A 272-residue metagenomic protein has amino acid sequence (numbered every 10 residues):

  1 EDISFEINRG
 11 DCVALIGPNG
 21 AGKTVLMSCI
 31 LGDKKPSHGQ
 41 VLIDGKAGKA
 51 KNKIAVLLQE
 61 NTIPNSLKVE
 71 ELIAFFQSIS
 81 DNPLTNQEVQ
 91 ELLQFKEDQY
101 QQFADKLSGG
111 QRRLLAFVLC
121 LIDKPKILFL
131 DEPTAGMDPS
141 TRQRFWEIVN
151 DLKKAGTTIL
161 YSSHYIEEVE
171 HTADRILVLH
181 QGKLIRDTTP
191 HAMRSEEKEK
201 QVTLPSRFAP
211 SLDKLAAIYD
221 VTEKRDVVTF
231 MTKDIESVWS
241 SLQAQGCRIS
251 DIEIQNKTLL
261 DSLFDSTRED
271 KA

Functional and structural regions predicted by a protein language model:
I16-P18: The feature captures the beta-strand-to-loop junction immediately N-terminal to the Walker
L31: Helix-to-loop junction immediately C-terminal to a conserved catalytic motif
H38-N52: Conserved ABC transporter NBD signature motif
F103-L107: Conserved ABC ATPase signature
L128-E132: Catalytic Walker B motif of ABC-type/P-loop ATPase nucleotide-binding domains
W146-F230: ABC transporter nucleotide-binding domain
E199-A272: Short, charged/small-residue-rich alpha-helical element at the C-terminal edge of ABC transporter nucleotide-binding
